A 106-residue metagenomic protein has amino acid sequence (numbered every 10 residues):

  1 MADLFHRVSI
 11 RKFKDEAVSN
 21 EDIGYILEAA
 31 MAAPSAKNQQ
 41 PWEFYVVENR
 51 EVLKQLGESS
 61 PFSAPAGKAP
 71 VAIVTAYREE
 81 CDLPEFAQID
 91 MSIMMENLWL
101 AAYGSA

Functional and structural regions predicted by a protein language model:
M1-T75: N-terminal amphipathic, basic helical "cap/leader" segment at the start of enzyme domains
A30-M31, I73, C81-A106: Small-aliphatic-rich amphipathic alpha-helix that forms the alpha element of a beta-alpha
